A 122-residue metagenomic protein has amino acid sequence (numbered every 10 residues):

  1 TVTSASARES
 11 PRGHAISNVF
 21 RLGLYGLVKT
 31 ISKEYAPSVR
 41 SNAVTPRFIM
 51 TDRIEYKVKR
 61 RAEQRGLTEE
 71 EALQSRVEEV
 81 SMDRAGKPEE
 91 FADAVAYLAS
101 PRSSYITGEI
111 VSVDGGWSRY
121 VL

Functional and structural regions predicted by a protein language model:
T1-P37, R47-I49: Catalytic loop of short-chain dehydrogenase/reductase
E9, A96, T107-L122: Short C-terminal tail/terminal secondary-structure segment of NAD(P)H-dependent dehydrogenase/reductase domains
P11-G13, I54-Y56, L122: Conserved catalytic-core motifs of eukaryotic protein kinase domains, centered on the activation segment
V28-K29, A92-V95, A99: Short-chain dehydrogenase/reductase
A36-R40, I106-G108: Short, small/polar-rich loop/turn modules that mediate ligand/substrate recognition or access, typified
R40-M50, A99, S112-D114: Conserved SDR Rossmann-fold cofactor-binding beta-strand/turn motif
P46-Y56, R60: Short, flexible catalytic-loop segment of classical short-chain dehydrogenase/reductase
R65-E69, V80-F91: A conserved structural motif in NAD(P)-dependent oxidoreductases
